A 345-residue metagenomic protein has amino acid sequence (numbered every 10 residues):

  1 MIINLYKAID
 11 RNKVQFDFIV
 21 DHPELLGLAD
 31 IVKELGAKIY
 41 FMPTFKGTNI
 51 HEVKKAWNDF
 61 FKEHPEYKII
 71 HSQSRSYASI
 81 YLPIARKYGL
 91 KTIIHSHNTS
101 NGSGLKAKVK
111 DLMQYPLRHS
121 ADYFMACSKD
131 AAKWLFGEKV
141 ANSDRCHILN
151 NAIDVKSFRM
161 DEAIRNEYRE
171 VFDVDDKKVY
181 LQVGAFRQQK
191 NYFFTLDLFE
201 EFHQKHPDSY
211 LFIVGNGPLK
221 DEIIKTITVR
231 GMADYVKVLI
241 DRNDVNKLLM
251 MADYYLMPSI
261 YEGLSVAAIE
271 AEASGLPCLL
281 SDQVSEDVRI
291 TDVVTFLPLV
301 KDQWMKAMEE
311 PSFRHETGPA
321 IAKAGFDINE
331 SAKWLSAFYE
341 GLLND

Functional and structural regions predicted by a protein language model:
M1-N4, K178, Q182-Q204, P218-I224: A conserved mid-protein helix/loop that constitutes part of the nucleotide-sugar donor-binding site
L5-K55, R145, P218, F338: N-terminal strand-loop element at the rim of the active site of nucleotide-sugar-dependent glycosyltransferases
G36, I223-I240: Nucleotide-activated donor-binding/catalytic signature segment of Leloir-type glycosyltransferases, i.e., the conserved
W57, R159-D173: A short helix/loop element that forms part of the nucleotide-sugar donor recognition site in Leloir-type
S72-I80, S96: Short His-centered aromatic/hydrophobic patch
A121-F158: A short, active-site helix/loop in glycosyltransferases that binds the activated sugar's phosphate group
D241, I260: Aromatic "clamp/platform" in nucleotide-sugar-dependent glycosyltransferases that forms part of the donor/acceptor
D287-F313, G325, N329: Change "using UDP/GDP/dTDP sugars" to "using nucleotide sugars
